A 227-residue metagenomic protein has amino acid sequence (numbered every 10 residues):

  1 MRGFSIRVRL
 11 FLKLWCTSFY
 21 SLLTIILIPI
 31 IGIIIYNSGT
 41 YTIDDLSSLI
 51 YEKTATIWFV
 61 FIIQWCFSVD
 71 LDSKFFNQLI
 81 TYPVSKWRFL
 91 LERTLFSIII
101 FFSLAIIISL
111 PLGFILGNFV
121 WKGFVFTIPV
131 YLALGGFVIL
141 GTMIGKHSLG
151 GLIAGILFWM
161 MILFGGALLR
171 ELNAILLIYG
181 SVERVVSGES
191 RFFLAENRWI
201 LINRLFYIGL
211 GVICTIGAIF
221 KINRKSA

Functional and structural regions predicted by a protein language model:
M1-T24, A227: Aromatic- and glycine-rich beta-strand/loop motifs that create alpha-glucan
I28-Y36, F102-P111, I156-A167, V182-R184: Aromatic-anchored segments of alpha-helical transmembrane domains
I35-L46: Short, hydrophobic transmembrane alpha-helix segments
L46-D70: Long, hydrophobic alpha-helical segments
W65-I99: Helix-loop-helix units of permease transmembrane domains in multi-pass membrane transporters, especially ABC
L91-G117: Hydrophobic alpha-helical transmembrane segments that constitute the membrane-spanning cores of multi-pass membrane
K122-G150, L210-I216: Hydrophobic alpha-helical transmembrane segments of polytopic membrane proteins
A154-A227: Terminal transmembrane helical anchor/hairpin motif
